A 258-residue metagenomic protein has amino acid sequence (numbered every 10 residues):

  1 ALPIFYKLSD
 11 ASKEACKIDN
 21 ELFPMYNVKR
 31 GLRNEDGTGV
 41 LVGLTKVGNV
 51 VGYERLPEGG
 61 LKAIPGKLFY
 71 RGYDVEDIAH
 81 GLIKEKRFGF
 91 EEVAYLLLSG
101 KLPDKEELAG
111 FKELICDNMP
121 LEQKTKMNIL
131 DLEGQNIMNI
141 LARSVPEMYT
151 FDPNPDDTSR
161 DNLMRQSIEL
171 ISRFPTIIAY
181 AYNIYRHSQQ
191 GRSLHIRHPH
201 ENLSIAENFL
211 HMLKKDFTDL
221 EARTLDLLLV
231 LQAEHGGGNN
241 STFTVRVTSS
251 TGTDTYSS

Functional and structural regions predicted by a protein language model:
P3-S258: Hydrophobic alpha-helical bundle cores within soluble ligand-binding/oligomerization subdomains
